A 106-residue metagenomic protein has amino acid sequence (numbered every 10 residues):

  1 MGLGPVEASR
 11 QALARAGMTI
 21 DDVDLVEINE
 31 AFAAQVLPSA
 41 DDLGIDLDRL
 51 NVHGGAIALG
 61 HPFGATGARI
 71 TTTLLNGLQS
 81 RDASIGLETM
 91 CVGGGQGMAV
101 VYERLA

Functional and structural regions predicted by a protein language model:
M1-A106: Claisen-condensing/thiolase-fold acyl-transfer catalytic domains that form or cleave C-C bonds in fatty acid
